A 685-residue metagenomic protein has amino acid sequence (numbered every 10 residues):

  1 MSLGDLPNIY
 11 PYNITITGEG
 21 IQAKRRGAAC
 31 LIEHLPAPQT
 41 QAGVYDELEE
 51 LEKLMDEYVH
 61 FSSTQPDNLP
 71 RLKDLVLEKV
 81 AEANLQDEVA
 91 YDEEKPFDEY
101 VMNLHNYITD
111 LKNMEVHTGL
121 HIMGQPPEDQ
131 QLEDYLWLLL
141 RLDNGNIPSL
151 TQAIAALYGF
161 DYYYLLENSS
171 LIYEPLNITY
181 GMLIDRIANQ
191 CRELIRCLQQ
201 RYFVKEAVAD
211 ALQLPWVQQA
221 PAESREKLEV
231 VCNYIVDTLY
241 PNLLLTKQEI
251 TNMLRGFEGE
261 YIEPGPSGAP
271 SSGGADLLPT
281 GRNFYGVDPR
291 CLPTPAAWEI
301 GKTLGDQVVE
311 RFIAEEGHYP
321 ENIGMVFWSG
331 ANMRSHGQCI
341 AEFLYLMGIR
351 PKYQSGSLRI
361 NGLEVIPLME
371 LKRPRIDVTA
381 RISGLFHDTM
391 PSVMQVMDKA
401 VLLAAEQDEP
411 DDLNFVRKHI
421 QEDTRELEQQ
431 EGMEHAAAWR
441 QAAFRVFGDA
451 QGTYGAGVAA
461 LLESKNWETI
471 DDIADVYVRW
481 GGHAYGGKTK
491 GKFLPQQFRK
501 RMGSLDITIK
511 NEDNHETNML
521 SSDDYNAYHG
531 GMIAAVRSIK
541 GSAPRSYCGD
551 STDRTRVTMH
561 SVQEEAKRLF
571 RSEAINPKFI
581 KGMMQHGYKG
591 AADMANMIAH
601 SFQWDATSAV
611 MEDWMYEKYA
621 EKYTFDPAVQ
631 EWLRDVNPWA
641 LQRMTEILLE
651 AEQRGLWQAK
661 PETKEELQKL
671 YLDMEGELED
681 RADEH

Functional and structural regions predicted by a protein language model:
M1-H685: Ligand/cofactor-recognition surfaces for anionic moieties
